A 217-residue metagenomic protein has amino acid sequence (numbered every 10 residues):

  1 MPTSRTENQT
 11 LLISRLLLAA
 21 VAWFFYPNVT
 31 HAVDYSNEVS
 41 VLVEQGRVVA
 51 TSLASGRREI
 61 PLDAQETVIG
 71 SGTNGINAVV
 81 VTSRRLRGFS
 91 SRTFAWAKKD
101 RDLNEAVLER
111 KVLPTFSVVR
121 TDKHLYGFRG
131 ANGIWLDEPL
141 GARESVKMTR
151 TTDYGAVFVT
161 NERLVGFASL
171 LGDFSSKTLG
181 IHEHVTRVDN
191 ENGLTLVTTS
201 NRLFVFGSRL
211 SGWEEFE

Functional and structural regions predicted by a protein language model:
M1-L11: N-terminal secretory signal peptides that target proteins for export/translocation
S14-F25: Bacterial N-terminal signal peptides
H31-E38, D63-I76, D102-T115, G141-Y154 (+1 more regions): Repeated scaffold domains used in trafficking and secretory/extracellular systems, primarily beta-propellers
E38-V43, N77-T82, F116-T121, G127 (+2 more regions): Short beta-strand motif characteristic of blades in beta-propeller domains
Q45-V49, S83-R87, D122-Y126, E162-V165 (+1 more regions): Loop/turn residues immediately N-terminal
L53-S55, S91-F94, G130-N132, S169-G172 (+1 more regions): Short loop/turn segments that connect beta-strands within beta-propeller blades
G56-L62, A95-D100, I134-P139, D173-T178 (+1 more regions): A short beta-strand motif characteristic of beta-propeller blades
V197-E217: Blade-level signature of beta-propeller repeat domains, shared across WD40, Kelch, NHL, RCC1 and BNR/Asp-box propellers
